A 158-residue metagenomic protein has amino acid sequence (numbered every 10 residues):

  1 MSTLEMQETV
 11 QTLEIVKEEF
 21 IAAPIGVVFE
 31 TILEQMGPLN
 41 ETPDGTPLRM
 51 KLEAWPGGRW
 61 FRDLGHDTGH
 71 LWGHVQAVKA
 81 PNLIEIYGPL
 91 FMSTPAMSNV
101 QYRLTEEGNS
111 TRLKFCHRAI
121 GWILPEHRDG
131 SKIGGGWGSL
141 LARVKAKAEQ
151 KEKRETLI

Functional and structural regions predicted by a protein language model:
M1-P47: Hydrophobic ligand-binding cavity/cleft-lining segments
Q11-E14, C116-L124: A short small-residue
Q11-L13, P56, D67, A96: Residue-level preference for beta-strand/loop junctions
I21-A23, A54, A77: Conserved strand-loop elements at the edges of beta-sheets that form or border functional pockets
I25, D44-G58, L71: A solvent-exposed, acidic/Ser-Thr-rich amphipathic alpha-helical stretch
V28-I32, W60, V75, I86 (+3 more regions): Hydrophobic pocket/interface hotspot
M50-K51, F61, G65-N109, R118-G121: Hydrophobic-ligand binding "helix-grip"
A119-I158: A conserved amphipathic terminal alpha-helix motif
